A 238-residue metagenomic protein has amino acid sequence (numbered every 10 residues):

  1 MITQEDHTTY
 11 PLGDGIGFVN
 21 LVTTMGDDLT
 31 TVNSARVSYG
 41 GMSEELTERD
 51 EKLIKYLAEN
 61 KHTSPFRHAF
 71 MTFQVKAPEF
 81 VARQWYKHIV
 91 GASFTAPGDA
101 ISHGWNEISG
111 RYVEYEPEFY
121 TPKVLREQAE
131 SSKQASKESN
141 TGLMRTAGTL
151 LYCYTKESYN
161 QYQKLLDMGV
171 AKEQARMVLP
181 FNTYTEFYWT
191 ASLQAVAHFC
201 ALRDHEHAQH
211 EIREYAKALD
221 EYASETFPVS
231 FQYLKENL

Functional and structural regions predicted by a protein language model:
M1-L238: Family-specific signature for flavin-dependent thymidylate synthase
